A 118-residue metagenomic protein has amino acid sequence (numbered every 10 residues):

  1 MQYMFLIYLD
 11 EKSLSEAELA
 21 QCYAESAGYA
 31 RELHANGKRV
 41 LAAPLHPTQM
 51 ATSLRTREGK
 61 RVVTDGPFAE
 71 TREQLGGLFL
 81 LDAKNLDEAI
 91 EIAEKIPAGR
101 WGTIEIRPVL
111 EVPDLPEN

Functional and structural regions predicted by a protein language model:
M1-N118: Conserved, structured core segments of small domains
